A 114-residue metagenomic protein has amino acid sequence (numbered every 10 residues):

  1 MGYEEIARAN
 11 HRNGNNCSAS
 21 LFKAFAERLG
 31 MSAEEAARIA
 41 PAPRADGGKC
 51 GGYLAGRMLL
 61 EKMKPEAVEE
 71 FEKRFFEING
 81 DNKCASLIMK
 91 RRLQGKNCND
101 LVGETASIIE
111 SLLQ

Functional and structural regions predicted by a protein language model:
M1-A26: Active-site-proximal helix-loop elements at catalytic-domain edges
M1-I6, S32-A42, S86-K90: Glycine/charged-rich beta-loop-alpha catalytic/anionic-binding loops adjacent to active sites
G14-S18, A36, D46-K49, K64-V68 (+1 more regions): Generic structural signal for well-ordered, non-membrane alpha-helical segments in soluble metabolic enzymes
L21-I39, F76-C84: Acidic-glycine-rich active-site phosphate/pyrophosphate-binding loop
K23-F25, L59-M63: Alpha-helical support elements that line or immediately flank enzyme active sites and cofactor-binding pockets
M31, A45-G47, L60, N79: Domain-length accessory/inserted modules outside core catalytic folds
A42-M58: Glycine/serine-rich anion-binding loops at beta->alpha junctions that coordinate negatively charged ligand groups
A67-Q114: C-terminal binding/interaction regions
